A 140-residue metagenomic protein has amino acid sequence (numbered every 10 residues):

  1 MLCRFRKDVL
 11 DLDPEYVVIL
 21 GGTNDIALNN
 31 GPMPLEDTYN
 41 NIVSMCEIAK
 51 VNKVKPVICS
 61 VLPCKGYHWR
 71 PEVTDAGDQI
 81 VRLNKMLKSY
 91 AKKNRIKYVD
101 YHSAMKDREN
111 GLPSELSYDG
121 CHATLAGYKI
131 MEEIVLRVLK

Functional and structural regions predicted by a protein language model:
C3-K140: Alpha-helical cap/lid subdomain in secreted, periplasmic, or secretory-pathway luminal O-acyl-processing enzymes
